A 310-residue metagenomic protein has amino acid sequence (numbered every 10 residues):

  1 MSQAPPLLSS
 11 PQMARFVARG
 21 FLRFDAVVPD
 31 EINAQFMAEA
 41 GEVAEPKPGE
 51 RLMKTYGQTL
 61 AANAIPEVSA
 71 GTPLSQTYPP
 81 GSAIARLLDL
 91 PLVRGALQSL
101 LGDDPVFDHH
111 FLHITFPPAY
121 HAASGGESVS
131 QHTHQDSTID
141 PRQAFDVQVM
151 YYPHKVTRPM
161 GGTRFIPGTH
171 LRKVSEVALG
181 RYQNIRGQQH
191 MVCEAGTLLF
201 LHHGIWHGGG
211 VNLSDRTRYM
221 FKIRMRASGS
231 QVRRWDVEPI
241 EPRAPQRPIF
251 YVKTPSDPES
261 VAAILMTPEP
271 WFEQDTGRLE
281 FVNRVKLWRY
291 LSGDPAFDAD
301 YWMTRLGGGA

Functional and structural regions predicted by a protein language model:
M1-A18, D25-H134: Non-heme Fe(II)-dependent double-stranded beta-helix
S2, E50, I205, G210-A310: Non-heme Fe(II)/2-oxoglutarate
P29-D30, H113-T115, T138, V156-R158 (+3 more regions): Short, solvent-exposed loop/turn segments at secondary-structure junctions
G81-R86, R186-Q189, G208-G210: Active-site rim elements
H110-L112, V149-Y151, F221-M225: A structural signal for short, well-ordered beta-strand segments
G125-V192, S230-E238: Catalytic core of non-heme Fe(II) oxygenases with the double-stranded beta-helix
C193-H207: Conserved metal-binding segment of the jelly-roll/cupin
